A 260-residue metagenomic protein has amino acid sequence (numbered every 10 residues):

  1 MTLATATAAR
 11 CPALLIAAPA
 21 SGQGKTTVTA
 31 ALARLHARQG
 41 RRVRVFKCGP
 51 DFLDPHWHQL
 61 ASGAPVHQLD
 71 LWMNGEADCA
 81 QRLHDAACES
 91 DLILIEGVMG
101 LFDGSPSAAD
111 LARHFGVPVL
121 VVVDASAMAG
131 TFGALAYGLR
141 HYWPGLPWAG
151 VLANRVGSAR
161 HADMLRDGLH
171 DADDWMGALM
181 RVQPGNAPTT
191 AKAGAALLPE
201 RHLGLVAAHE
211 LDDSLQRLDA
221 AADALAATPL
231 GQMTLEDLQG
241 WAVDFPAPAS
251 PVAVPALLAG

Functional and structural regions predicted by a protein language model:
M1-T2, N154: C-terminal extensions
T2-F115, V123-P147, A159-D163: ATP-dependent carboxylate-amine ligase catalytic core
A4-T7, A253-G260: Short boundary motifs at domain starts and secondary-structure transition points
V43, L120, L203-V206: Residue-level detector of alpha-helix boundaries and kinks
V119-V122, M176-A178: Short hydrophobic alpha-helical runs that function as membrane-insertion/retention elements
G130-L257: Internal gly/pro-rich beta-alpha loop/helix module that stabilizes soluble enzyme cofactors or their anionic handles
